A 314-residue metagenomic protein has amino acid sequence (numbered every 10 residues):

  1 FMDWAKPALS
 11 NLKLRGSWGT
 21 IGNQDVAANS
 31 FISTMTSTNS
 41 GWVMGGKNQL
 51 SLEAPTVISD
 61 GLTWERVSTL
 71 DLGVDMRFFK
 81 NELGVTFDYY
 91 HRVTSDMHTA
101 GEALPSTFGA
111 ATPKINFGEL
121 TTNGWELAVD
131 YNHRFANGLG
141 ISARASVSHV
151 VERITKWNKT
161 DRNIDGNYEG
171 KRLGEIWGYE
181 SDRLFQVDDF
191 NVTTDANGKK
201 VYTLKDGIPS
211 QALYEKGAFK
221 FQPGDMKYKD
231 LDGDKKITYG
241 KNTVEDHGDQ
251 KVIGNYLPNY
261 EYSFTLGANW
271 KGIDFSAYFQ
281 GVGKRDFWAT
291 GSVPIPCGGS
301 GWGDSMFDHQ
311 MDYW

Functional and structural regions predicted by a protein language model:
F1-E180: Extracellular/periplasmic, surface-exposed regions of secreted and cell-surface proteins
Q24-A27, F78, N123, V129 (+6 more regions): Basic, gly/Ser/Thr/Pro-rich low-complexity segments located predominantly at protein N termini
N29-S30, N132-G254, P296-C297, G303-W314: Conserved small-residue
S68, D88-Y89, L104, V244-D246 (+1 more regions): A signal for specific C-terminal beta-sheet/loop modules enriched in small/flexible residues with GP/PG/PP motifs
D75, N191, T265: Short, surface-exposed charged micro-motifs
T94, R153, D234, N269-W314: C-terminal beta-signal and adjacent terminal beta-strands/loops of Gram-negative outer-membrane beta-barrel proteins
K199-T203, G207, K216, N255-W288: Glycine-rich, aromatic-lined ligand/substrate-binding cores of catalytic and carbohydrate-binding domains
